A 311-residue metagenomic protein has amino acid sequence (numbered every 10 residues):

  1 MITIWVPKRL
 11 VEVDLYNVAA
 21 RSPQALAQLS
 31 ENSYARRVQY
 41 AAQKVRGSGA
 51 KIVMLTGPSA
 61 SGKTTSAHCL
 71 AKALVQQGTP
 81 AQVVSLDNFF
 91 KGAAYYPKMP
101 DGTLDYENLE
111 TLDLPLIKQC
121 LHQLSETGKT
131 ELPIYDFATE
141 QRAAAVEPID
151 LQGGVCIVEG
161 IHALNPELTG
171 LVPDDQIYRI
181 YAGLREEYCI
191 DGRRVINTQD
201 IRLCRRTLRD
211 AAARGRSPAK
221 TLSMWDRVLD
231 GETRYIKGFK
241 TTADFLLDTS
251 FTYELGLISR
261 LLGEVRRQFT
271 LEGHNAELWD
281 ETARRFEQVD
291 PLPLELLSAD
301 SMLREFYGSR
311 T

Functional and structural regions predicted by a protein language model:
M1-Y40: Charged, amphipathic alpha-helical linker segments immediately N-terminal to NTP-binding catalytic cores
I2-T3, P23, Q28, T169-T311: Conserved NTP phosphate-binding and transfer environment spanning the P-loop NTPase/kinase superfamily
G47-G49, K118-D175, L222-F239, E254: Glycine-rich phosphate-binding loop used to anchor ATP phosphates in small-molecule kinases, encompassing both
V53-L55: Hydrophobic anchor at the beta1->P-loop junction of P-loop NTPases
G62: Conserved glycine(s) of the Walker
T65-L70, S85: Hydrophobic positions on the alpha1 helix immediately C-terminal to the Walker A/P-loop
K72-Q82: Post-Walker A helix-loop "phosphate-sensing" segment adjacent to the P-loop in P-loop NTPases
Q82-V84, K91-E140: Conserved nucleotide-sensing/catalytic segment adjacent to the nucleotide-binding pocket in NTP-handling enzymes
